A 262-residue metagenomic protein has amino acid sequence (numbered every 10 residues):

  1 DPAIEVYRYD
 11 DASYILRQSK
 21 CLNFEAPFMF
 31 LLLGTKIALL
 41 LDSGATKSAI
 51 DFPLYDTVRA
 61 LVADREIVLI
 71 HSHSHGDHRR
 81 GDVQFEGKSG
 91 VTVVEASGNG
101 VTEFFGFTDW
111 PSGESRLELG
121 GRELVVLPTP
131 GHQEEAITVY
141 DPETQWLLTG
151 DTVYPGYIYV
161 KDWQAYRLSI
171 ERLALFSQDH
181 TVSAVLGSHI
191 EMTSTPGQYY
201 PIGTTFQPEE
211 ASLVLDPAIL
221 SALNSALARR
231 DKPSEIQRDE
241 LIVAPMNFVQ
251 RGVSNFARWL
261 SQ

Functional and structural regions predicted by a protein language model:
I4-A60, V139-D151: Conserved beta-strand hairpin/beta-sheet module of binuclear metal-dependent hydrolase folds, prominently
K20-C21, T108, L127-P130: Short Gly/Pro-enriched turn/cap motifs at secondary-structure boundaries
L40-S43, R65-D77, T92-G98, P128-G131 (+2 more regions): Active-site neighborhood of phospho(di)ester-bond hydrolases with catalytic His/Asp-centered motifs
A45-V125: Active-site HxH/HxHxD metal-binding segment of metal-dependent hydrolases
K47-S48, S74-G81, Q133-A136, Y154-I158 (+1 more regions): Active-site environment of divalent metal-dependent phosphoester hydrolases
G113-D141, W146: Core dinuclear metal-dependent hydrolase active-site scaffold
D162-I170: Charged helix-capping and loop-helix junction motifs
E171-Q262: Accessory terminal helices/loops
